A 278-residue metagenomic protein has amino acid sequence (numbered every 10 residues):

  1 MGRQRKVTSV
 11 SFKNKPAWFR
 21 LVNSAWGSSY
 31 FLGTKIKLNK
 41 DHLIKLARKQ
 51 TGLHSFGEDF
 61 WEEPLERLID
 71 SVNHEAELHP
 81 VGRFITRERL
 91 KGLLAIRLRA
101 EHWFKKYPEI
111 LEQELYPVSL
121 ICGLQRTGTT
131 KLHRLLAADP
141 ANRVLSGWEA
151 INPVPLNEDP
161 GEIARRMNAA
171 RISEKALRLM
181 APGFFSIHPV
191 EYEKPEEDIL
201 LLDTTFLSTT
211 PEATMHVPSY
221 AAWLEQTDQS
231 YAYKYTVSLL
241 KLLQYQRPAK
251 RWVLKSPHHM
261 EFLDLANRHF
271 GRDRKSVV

Functional and structural regions predicted by a protein language model:
G2-P108: Long, basic/Gly/Ser/Thr-rich N-terminal segments that mediate initial subcellular attachment or targeting
E109-Y116: Phosphate-binding P-loop
I121-P140: Glycine-rich phosphate-binding P-loop
C122-L124, V253-P257: Short His-Asn-centered micro-motif
A138-W148: Post-Walker A helix-loop "phosphate-sensing" segment adjacent to the P-loop in P-loop NTPases
E149-W252: PAPS-dependent sulfation machinery
D264-R268: A short acidic, amphipathic alpha-helical/loop segment
V277-V278: Conserved small/polar residues in nucleotide/adenosyl-binding loops
